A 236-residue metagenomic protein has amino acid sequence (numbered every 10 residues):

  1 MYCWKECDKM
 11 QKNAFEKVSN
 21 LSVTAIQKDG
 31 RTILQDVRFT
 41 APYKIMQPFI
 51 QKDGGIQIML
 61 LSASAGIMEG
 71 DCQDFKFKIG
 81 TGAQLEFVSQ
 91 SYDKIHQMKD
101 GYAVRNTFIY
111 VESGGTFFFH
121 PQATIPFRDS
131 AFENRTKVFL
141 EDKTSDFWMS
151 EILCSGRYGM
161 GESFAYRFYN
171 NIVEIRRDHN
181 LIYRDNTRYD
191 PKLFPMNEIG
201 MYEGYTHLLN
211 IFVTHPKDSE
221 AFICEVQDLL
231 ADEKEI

Functional and structural regions predicted by a protein language model:
Y2-A123, R128: N-terminal, charged/glycine-rich beta-strand/loop interface patches
A25-D29, I79-T81, D93, V111-S113 (+6 more regions): Beta-strand elements of well-folded, non-transmembrane domains
D71-Q73, T81-A83, R105, S113-G115 (+4 more regions): A generic structural signal for short beta-strands and their flanking turns/coil linkers
K76, E86, W148, E174 (+1 more regions): Structured core elements
Q90, Q122, I152, N186-T187: Surface loops and adjacent helix of pleckstrin homology
G101-F164: Internal, conserved structured core segments that host functional sites
L153-I236: A structural signal for small-residue-enriched, beta-sheet-centric alpha/beta enzyme cores and oligomeric scaffold folds
